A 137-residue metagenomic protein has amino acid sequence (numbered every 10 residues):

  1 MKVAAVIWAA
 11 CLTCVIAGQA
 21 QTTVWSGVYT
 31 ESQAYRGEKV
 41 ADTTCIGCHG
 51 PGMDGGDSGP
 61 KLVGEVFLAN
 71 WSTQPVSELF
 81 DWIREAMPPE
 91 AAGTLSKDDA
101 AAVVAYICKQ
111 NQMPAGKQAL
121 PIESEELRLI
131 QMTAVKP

Functional and structural regions predicted by a protein language model:
A4-V15: Bacterial N-terminal signal peptides
C14, G18-V40: Electrostatic cytochrome c docking/interface patches
V24, A92-P137: Flexible coil segments in periplasmic/lumen-exposed cytochrome c-class electron-transfer proteins
G27-E31, M53-P88: Gly/Gly-Pro-rich "capping" loops immediately C-terminal to redox-active cysteine motifs in periplasmic/lumenal
E31, Y35, Q74, T94-D98: Soluble non-cytosolic domains of exported or imported proteins
G37, A41-G52, V103, I107: The canonical Cys-X-X-Cys-His
T43-T44, S58, L62-V63, C108: Non-catalytic cap/lid and distal C-terminal segments of serine-dependent acyl enzymes
P51, E85-A86, K109-M113: Generic structural signal for alpha-helix termini and adjacent loop/cap motifs
